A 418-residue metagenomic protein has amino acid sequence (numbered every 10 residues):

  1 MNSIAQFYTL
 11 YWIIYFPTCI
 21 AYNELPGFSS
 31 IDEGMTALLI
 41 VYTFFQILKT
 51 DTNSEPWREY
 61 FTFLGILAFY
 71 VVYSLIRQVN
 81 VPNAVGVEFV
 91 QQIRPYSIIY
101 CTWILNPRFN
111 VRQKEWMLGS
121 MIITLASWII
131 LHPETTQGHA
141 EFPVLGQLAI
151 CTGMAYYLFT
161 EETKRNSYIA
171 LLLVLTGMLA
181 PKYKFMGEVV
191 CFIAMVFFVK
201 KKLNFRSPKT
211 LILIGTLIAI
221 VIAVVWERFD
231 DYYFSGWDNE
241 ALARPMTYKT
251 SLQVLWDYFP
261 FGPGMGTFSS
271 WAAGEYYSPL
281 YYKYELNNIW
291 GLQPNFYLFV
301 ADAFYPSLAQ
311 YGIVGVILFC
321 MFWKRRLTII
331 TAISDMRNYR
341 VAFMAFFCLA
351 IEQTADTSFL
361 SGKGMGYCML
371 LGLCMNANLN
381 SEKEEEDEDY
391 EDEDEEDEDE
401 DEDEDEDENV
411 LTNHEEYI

Functional and structural regions predicted by a protein language model:
M1-V72, E161-K164, A377-I418: Transmembrane signal-anchor hairpin modules in multi-pass inner-membrane enzymes, especially those that act on
I31-I40, W57-L75, V79-I104, M121 (+1 more regions): Aromatic-anchored transmembrane helix interface
T50-F61, L158-Y168, N204-K209, K324-F343: Membrane-interface helix-loop-helix junctions at transmembrane boundaries of multi-pass membrane enzymes, predominantly
P95-V199: Alpha-helical transmembrane segments of multi-pass inner-membrane proteins
L175-P181, V196-W237, Q253: A membrane-periplasm/extracellular boundary helix in multi-pass inner-membrane enzymes that assemble envelope glycans
F268-A303: Interfacial juxtamembrane loops and adjacent helix segments that form the catalytic/substrate-binding surfaces
A309-A350, H414-E415: Hydrophobic transmembrane alpha-helices and their immediate junctions
V341-D389, I418: Transmembrane alpha-helices of multi-pass inner-membrane enzymes
